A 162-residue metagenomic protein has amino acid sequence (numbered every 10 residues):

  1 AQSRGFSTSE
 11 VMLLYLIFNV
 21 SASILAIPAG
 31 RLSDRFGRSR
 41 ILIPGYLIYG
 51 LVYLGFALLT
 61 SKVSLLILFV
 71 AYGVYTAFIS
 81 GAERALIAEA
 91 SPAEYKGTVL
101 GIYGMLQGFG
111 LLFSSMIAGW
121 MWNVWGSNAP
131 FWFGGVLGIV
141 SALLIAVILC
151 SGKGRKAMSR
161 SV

Functional and structural regions predicted by a protein language model:
A1-V11: Short amphipathic helix-loop junctions that connect adjacent transmembrane helices in Major Facilitator Superfamily/SLC
T8-S9, A93-Y103: Loop-to-transmembrane helix entry/capping segments in MFS-fold secondary transporters and related SLC/MFSD carriers
N19-I27, G108-L112: Residue-level signature of mid-helix packing/kink "hotspots" within the transmembrane helices of 12-pass Major
L25-G37, W122: Helix-to-loop junctions at the C-terminal end of transmembrane segments in multipass secondary transporters
R40-G55: Structural signature of the two symmetry-related core transmembrane helices
A57-L68: Helix-loop junctions at membrane interfaces in 12-TM secondary transporters
F78-S91: Intracellular juxtamembrane helix-capping segments at the cytosolic ends of symmetry-related transmembrane helices
W120-G138: A membrane-interface helix-boundary motif in multi-pass transporters
